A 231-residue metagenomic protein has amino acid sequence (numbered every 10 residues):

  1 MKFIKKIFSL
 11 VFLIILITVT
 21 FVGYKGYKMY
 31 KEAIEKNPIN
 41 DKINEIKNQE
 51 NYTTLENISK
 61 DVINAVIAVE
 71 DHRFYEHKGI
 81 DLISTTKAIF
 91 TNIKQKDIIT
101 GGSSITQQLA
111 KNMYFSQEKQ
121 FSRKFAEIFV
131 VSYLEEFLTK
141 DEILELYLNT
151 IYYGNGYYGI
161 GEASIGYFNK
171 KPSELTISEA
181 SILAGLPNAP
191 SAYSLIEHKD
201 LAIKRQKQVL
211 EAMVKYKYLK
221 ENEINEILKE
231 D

Functional and structural regions predicted by a protein language model:
M1-D231: Juxtamembrane regions of bacterial inner-membrane/periplasmic proteins, predominantly the peptidoglycan biogenesis
